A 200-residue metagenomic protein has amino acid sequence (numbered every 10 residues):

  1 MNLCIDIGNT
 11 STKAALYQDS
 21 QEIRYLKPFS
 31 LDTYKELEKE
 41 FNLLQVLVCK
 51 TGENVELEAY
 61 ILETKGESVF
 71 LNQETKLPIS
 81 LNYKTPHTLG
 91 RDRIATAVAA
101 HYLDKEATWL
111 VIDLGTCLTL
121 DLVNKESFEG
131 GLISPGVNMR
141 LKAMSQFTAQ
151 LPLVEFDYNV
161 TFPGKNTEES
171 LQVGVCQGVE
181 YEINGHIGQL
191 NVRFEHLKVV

Functional and structural regions predicted by a protein language model:
M1-I23, A100, E106-S127, M144: Gly/Thr-rich phosphate-binding beta-strand-loop-beta motif of the actin/hexokinase/Hsp70
K13-Y17, T75-L81, F162-N166: Short, basic/glycine-rich phosphate-binding loops at helix/coil junctions that contact nucleotide phosphates
S20-Y60, G90, V154, G178: N-terminal phosphate-binding loop and adjacent alpha-helix
L43-G52, S68-L71, F194-V200: Short glycine-rich phosphate-binding loop at a beta-alpha junction
K50, I61-A100: Glycine/small-residue-rich loop that forms an oxyanion/phosphate-binding "nest" at active or ligand-binding sites
S68-P78, T116, Q150-Y158: Acidic-glycine-rich active-site phosphate/pyrophosphate-binding loop
R91, A95, H101-E106, E129-Q172 (+1 more regions): Glycine-rich phosphate-binding loop plus the immediately following alpha-helix
V160-V200: Adenine-nucleotide phosphate-binding core of ATP-dependent small-molecule kinases
